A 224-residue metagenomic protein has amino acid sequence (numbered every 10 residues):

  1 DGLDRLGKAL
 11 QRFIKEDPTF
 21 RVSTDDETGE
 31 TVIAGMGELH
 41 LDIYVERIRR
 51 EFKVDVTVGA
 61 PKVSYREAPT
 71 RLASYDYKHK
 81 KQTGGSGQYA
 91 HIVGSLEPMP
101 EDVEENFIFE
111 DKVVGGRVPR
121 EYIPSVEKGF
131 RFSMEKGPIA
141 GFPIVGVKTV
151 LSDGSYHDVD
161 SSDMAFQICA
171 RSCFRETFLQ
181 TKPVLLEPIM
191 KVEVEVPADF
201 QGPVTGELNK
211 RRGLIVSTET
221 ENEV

Functional and structural regions predicted by a protein language model:
D1-V224: Accessory interaction regions appended to the cores of large information-processing enzymes
